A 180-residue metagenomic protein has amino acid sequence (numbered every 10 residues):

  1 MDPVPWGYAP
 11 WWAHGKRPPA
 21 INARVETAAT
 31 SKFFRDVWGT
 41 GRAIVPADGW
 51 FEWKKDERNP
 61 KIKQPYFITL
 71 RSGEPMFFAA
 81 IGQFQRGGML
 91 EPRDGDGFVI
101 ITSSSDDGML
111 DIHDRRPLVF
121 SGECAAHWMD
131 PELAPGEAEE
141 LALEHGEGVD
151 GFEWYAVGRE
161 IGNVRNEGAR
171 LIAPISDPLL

Functional and structural regions predicted by a protein language model:
M1-R42, T69-L70, A79, L90-P92 (+1 more regions): Short, His- and charge-rich active-site/binding loops that engage polyanionic ligands
A9-W11, P60-R86, S105: Short edge-strand/loop segments of extracellular domains
W50-E52, E74, F84-R86, D107 (+2 more regions): Short, catalytically relevant binding-site loops at active-site mouths
W53-K61, G87, M129-D130: Cytochrome P450 core scaffold surrounding the K-helix E-X-X-R motif and the conserved "meander" helix-loop region
G82-D106: A mid-sequence, solvent-exposed acidic-amphipathic segment
I101-L180: C-terminal accessory segment of soluble enzyme catalytic cores
